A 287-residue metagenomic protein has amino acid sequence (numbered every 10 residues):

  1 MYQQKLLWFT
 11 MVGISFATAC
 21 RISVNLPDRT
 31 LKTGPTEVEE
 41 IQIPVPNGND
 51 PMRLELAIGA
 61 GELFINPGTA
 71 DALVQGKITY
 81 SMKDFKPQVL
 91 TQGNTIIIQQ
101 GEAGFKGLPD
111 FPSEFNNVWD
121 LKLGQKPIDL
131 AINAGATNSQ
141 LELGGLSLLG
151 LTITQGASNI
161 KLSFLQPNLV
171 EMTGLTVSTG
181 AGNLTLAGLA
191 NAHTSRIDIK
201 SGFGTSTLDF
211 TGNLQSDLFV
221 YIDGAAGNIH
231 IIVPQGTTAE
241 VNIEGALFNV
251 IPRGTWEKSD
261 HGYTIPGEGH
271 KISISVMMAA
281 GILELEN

Functional and structural regions predicted by a protein language model:
M1-L7: Bacterial N-terminal signal peptides that target proteins for export
L7-I14: Sec-dependent N-terminal signal peptides
F16-A19: C-terminal motif of bacterial Sec signal peptides marking the signal peptidase cleavage site
R21-S23: Bacterial signal peptide processing site
E39-V45, K77-Y80, T95-P112, L162-T176 (+1 more regions): Short, surface-exposed interaction patches in beta-rich subdomains that mediate adhesion/assembly near membranes
P44-F64: Post-signal-peptide N-terminal segment of Sec-exported extracytoplasmic proteins
F105-Q125: Extended Gly/Ser/Thr-rich low-complexity repeat segments, especially those forming or decorating extracellular
A131-E171, T176: Right-handed parallel beta-helix
